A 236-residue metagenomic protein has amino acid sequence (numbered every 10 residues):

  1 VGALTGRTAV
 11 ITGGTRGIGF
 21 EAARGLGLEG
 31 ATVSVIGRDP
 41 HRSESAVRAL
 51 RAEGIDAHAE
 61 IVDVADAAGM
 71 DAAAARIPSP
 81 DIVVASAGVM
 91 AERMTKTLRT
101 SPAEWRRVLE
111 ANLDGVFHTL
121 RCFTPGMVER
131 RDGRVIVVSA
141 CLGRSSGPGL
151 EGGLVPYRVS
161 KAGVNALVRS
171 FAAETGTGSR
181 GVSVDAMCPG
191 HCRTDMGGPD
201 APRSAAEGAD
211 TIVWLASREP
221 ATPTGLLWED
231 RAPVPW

Functional and structural regions predicted by a protein language model:
R7, S79-P80, M127-C141, G178-V182: Active-site loop of short-chain dehydrogenase/reductase
T8, T15-R16: Conserved glycine-rich cofactor-binding loop
P40, I61-A72, P102: The beta1-alpha1 cofactor-binding region of Rossmann-like NAD(H)/NADP(H)-dependent oxidoreductases
A72, T95-R99, A103-E110: Active-site Tyr-X3-Lys motif and surrounding loop/helix of classical short-chain dehydrogenase/reductase
V89, K96-P102, R134-T177: Catalytic loop of short-chain dehydrogenase/reductase
T119-F123, L167-V168, L215: Hydrophobic positions on the long internal alpha-helix of Rossmann-like NAD(P)-dependent oxidoreductase domains
A162, G176-V182, A186-M187, C192 (+1 more regions): C-terminal helical subdomain
